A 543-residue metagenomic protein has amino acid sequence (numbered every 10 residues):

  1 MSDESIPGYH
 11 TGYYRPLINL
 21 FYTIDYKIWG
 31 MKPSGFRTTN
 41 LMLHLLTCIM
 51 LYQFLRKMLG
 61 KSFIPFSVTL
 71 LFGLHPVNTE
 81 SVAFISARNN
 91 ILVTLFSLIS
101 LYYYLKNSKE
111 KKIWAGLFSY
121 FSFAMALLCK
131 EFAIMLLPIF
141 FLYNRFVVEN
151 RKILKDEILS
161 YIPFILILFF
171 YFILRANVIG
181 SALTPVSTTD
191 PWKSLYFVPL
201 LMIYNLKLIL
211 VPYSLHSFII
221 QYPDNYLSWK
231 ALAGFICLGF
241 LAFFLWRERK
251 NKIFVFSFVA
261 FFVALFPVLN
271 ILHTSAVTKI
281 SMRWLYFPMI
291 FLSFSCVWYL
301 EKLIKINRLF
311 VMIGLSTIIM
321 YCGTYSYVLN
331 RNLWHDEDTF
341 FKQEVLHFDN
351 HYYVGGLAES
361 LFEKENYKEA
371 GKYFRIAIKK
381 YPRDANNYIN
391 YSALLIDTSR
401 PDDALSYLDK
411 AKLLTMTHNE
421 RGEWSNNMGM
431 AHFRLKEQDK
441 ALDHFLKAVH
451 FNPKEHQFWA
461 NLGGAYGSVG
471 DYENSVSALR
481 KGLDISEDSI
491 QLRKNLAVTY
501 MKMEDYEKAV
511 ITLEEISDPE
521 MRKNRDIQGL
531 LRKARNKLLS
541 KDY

Functional and structural regions predicted by a protein language model:
M1-D397, E420-E423, Q457, N461: Polytopic membrane enzymes that build or remodel cell-surface glycoconjugates and lipids
Q343-E344, I376-A377, K410-L414, K447-A448 (+2 more regions): Canonical positions in the second alpha-helix
H347-D349, P382, M416-N419, P453 (+2 more regions): Short coil turns that delineate tetratricopeptide repeat
V354-L361, Y373, N387-T398, Y407 (+8 more regions): TPR/Sel1-like alpha-solenoid repeat signature
Y373-F374, D403-K412, I511-I516, Y543: Alpha-helical repeat scaffolds
V510-Y543: Terminal, low-structured helical/coil segments at or just beyond the last alpha-helical repeat
